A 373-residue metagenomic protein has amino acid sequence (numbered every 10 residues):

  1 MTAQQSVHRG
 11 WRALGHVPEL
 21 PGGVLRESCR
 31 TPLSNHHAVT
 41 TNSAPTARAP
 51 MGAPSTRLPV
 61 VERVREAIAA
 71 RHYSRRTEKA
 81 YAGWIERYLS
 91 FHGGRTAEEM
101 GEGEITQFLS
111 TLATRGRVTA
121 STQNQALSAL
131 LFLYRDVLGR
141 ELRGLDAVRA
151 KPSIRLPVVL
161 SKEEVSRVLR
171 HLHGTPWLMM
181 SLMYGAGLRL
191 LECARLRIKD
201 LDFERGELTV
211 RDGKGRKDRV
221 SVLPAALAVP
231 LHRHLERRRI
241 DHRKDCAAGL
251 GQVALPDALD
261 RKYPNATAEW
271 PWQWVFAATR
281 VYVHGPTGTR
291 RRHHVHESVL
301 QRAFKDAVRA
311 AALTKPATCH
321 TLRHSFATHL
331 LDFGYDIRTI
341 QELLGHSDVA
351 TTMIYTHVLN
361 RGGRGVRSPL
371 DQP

Functional and structural regions predicted by a protein language model:
M1-P373: Conserved catalytic core of the tyrosine transesterase superfamily
